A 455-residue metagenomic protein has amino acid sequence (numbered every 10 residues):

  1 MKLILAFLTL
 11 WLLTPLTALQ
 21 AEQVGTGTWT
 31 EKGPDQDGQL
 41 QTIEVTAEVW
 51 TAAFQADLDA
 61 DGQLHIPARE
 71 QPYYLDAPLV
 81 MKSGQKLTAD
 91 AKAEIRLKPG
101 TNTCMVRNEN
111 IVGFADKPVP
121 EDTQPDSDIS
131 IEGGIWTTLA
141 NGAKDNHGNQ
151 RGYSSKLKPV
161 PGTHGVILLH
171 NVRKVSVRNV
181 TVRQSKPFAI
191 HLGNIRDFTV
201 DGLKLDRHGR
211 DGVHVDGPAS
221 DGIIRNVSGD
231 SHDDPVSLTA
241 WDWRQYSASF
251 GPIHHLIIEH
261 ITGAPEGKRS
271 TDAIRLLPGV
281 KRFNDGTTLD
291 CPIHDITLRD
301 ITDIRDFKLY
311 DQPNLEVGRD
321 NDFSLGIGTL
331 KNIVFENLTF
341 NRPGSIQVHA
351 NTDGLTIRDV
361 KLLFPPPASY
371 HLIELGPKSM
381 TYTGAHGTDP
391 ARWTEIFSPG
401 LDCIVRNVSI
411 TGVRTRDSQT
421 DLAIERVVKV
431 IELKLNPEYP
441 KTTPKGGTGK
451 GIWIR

Functional and structural regions predicted by a protein language model:
M1-I4: Positively charged n-region of N-terminal signal peptides that target proteins for export
A6-A18: Bacterial N-terminal signal peptides
L19-R455: Extracellular/periplasmic carbohydrate-active domains that bind, remodel, or depolymerize complex polysaccharides
